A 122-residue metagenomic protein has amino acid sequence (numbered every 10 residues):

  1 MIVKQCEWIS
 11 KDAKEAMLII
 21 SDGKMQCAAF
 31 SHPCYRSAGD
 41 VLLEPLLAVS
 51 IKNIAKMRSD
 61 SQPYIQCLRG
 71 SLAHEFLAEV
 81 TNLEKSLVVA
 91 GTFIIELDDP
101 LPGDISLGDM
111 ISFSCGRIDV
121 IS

Functional and structural regions predicted by a protein language model:
M1-K11, P63-E84, F113: Structural detector for short beta-strands of small beta-barrel domains
C6, G39-K52, G108-S122: Flexible glycine-rich surface loops and low-complexity tracts that mediate binding to linear polymers
D12-G23, L83-T92: Short, basic/aromatic beta-hairpin or loop at an interaction surface
K14-S59: Acidic (E/D-rich), amphipathic helical modules within compact regulatory domains
S21-R36, G91-D119: Beta-strand/loop nucleic-acid-binding surfaces
D40, I54-R58, A78-S86, F113-R117: Low-complexity, flexible helical/coil segments
S59-P63, G108-M110: Short coil-to-beta transition motif at edge beta-strands of beta-rich domains
R69-L107: Glycine- and charge-enriched low-complexity intrinsically disordered segments
